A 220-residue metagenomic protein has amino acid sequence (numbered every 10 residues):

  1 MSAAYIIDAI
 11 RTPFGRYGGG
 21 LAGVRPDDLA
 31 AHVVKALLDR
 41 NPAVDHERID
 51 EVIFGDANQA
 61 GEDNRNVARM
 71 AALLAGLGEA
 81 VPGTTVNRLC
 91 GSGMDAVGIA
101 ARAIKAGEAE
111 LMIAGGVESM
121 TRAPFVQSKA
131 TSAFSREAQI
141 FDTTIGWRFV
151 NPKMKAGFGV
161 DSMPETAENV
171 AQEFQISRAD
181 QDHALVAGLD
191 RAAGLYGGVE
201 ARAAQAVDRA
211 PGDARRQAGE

Functional and structural regions predicted by a protein language model:
M1-G15: N-terminal amphipathic/basic leader segments beginning at the initiator methionine
S2, Y17-H46, G61-V67, A72-E220: Acyl-thioester C-C bond-transforming condensing/cleaving domain
I7-D8, G55, N87, D208: Residue-level detector of conserved, well-ordered beta-strand and adjacent loop positions that form binding/recognition
I10, A57, V170: Active-site pre-Tyr helix/loop in NAD(P)-dependent dehydrogenases
R48-G55: Short glycine-rich phosphate-binding loop at a beta-alpha junction
G55-D56, G115: Conserved residues at the C-terminal ends of beta-strands
